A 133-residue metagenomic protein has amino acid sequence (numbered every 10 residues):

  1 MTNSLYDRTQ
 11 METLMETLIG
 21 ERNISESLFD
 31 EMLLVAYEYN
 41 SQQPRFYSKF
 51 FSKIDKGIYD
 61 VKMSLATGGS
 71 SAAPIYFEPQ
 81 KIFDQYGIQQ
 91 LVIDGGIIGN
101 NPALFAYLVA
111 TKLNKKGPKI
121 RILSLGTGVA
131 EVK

Functional and structural regions predicted by a protein language model:
M1-K133: Patatin-like phospholipase
